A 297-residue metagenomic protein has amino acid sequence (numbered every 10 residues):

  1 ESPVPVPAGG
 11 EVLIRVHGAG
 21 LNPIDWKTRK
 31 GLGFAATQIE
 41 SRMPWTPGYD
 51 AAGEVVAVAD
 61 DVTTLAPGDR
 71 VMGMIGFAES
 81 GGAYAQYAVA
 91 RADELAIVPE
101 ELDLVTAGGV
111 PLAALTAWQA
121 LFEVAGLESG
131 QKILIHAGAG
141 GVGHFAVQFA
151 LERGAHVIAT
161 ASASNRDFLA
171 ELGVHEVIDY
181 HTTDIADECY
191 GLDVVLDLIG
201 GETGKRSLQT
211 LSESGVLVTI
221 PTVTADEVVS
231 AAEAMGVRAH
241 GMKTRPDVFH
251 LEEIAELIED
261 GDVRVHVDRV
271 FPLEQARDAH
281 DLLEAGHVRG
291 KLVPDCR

Functional and structural regions predicted by a protein language model:
P3-L21, G33-F77: Glycine-rich beta-strand-centered segment in the early N-terminal region that forms part of a ligand/cofactor-binding
E40, Y49, T64, M72-A137: NAD(P)H dinucleotide-binding glycine-rich loop of Rossmann-like/cofactor-binding domains, especially the beta1-alpha1
D60-D61, V157-F168, G201-G204, T224-D226: Short glycine/proline-centered loop/turn elements that form peptide/ligand docking sites
R70, K132, H156, G215-V216: Short glycine-centered segments of the SAM/dcSAM-binding site in methyltransferase folds
S80, E202-V263, D295-R297: Glycine-rich phosphate-binding loop and adjacent beta-alpha segment of Rossmann(oid) nucleotide-cofactor-binding
G108-D179: Mid-domain Rossmann-like dinucleotide-binding core that forms the NAD(H)/NADP(H) cofactor-binding site
D187-V194: A short acidic, Gly/Pro-enriched loop at the edge of an enzyme's catalytic core that lines a small-molecule cofactor
D262-H266, H280-R297: C-terminal capping/lid region of NAD(P)-dependent oxidoreductase domains
